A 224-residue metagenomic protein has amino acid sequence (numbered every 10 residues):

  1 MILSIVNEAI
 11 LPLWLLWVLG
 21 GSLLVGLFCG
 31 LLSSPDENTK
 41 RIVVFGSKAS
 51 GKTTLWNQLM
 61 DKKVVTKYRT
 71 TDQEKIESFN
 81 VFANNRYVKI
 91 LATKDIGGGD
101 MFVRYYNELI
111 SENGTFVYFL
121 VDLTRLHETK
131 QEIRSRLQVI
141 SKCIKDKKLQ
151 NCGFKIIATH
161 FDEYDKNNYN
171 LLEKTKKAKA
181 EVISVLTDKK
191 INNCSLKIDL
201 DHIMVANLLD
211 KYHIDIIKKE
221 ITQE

Functional and structural regions predicted by a protein language model:
M1-V43, K189, A206, K218-Q223: Short, flexible boundary segments at extreme N-termini or domain junctions of P-loop NTPases and their
K40-K63: Glycine-rich phosphate-binding P-loop
S50-G51, G99-M101, L123-E128, F161-D165 (+1 more regions): Short acidic, S/G/P-rich loop/turn micro-motifs used as interaction or catalytic elements
M60-L91, D100-V103: Switch I (effector-binding) loop of TRAFAC-class P-loop GTPase G-domains
T93-D95, V117-L123, K155-H160: Conserved beta-strand segments of the P-loop GTPase G domain that flank and frequently precede/overlap
V103-K130, V139-D146: Inter-motif core of Ras-like GTPase G domains
K147-G153: A short helix->loop->beta-strand "cap" motif at the edges of active sites that frequently abuts
Y164-E224: Canonical P-loop GTPase G-domain recognition
